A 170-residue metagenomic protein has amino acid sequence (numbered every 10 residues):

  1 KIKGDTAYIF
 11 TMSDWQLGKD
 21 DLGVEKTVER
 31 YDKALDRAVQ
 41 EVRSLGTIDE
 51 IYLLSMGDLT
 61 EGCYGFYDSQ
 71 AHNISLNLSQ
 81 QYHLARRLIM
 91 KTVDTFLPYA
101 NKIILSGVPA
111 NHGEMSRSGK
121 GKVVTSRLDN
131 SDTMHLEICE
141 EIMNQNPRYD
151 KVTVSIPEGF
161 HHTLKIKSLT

Functional and structural regions predicted by a protein language model:
K1-T170: Extended recognition/assembly regions associated with phosphoester-bond processing machinery
